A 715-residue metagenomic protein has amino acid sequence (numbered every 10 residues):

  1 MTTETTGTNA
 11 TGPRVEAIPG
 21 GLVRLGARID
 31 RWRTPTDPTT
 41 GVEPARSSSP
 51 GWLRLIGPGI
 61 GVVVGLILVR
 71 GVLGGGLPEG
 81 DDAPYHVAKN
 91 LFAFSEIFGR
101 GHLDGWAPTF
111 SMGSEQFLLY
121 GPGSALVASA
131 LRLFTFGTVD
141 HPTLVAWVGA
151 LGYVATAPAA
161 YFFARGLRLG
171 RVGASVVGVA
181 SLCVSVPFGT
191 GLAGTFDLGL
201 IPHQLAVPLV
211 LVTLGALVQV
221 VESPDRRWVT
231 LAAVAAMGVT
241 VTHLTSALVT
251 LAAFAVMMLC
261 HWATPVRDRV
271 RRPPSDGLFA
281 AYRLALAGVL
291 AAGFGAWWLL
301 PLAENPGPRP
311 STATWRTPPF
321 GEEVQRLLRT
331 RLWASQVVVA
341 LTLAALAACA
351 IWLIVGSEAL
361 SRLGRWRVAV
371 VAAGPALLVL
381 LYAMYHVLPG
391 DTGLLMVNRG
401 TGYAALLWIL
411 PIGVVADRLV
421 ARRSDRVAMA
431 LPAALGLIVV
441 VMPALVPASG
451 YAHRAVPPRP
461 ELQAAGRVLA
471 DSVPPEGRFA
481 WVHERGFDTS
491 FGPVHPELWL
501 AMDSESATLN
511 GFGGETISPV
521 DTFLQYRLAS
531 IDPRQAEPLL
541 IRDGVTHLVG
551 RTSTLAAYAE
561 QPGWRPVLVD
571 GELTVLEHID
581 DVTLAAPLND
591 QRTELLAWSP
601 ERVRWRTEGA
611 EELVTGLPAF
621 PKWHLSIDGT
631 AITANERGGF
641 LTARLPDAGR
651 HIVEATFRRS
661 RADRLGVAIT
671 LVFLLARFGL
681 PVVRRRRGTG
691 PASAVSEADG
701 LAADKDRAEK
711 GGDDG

Functional and structural regions predicted by a protein language model:
E4, N9, L25, D37-L469 (+6 more regions): Membrane-embedded transmembrane-helix bundle of lipid-linked glycan/lipid transferases
T8-T11, E16-I18: Compositionally biased, proline-rich intrinsically disordered regions
E16, G20-T34, D268: Short hydrophobic helices that act as membrane-entry/anchoring signals
P78, D82, E96, P158 (+7 more regions): Extracytoplasmic
A619-K622, I627-L671: Beta-strand-rich ligand-recognition modules
D704-D706: Intrinsic-disorder-associated, low-complexity terminal segments enriched in Asp/Asn/His/Tyr and depleted of Lys/Arg
K710-G712: Short, Lys/Arg-enriched N-terminal segments with co-localized hydrophobic residues within the first ~10-30 amino acids
